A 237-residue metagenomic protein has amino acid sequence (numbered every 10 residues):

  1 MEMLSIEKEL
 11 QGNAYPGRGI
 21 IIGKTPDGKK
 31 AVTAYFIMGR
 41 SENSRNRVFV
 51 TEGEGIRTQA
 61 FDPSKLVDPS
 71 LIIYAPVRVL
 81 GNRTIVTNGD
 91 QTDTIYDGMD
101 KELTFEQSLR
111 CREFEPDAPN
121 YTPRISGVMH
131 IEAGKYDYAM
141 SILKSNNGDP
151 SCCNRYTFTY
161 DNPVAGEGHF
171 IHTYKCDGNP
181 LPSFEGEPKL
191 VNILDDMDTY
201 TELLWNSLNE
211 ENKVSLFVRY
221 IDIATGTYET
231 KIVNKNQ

Functional and structural regions predicted by a protein language model:
M1-Q237: Conserved short alpha-helical segments that host acidic/polar catalytic motifs at enzyme active sites
